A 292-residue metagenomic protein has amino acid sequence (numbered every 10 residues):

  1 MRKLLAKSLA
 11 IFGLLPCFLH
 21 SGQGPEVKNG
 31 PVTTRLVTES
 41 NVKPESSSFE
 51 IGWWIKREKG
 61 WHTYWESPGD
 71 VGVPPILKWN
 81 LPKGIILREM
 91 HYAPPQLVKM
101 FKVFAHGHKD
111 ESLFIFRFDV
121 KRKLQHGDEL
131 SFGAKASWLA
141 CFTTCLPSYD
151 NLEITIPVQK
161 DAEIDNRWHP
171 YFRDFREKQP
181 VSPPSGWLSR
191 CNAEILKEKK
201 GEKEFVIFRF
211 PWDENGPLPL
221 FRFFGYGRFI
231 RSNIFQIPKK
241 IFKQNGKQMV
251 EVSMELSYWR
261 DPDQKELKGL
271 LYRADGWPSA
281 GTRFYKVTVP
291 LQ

Functional and structural regions predicted by a protein language model:
M1-L9: Bacterial N-terminal signal peptides that target proteins for export
S8-C17: Bacterial N-terminal signal peptides
H20-Q292: Extracellular/lumen-exposed scaffold segments
